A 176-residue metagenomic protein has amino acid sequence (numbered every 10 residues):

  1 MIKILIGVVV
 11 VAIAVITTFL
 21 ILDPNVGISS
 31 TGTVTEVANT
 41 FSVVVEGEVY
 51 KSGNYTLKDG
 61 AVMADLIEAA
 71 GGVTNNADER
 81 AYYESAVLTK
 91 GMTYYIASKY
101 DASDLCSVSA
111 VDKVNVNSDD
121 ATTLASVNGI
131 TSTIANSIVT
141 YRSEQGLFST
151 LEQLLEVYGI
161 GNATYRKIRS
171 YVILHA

Functional and structural regions predicted by a protein language model:
M1-T122, L174-A176: N-terminal, intrinsically disordered low-complexity tails/presequences enriched in Lys/Ser/Pro and small residues
V62-L66, D120-T123, I134, T150 (+2 more regions): Stable alpha-helical elements in mature extracytoplasmic
D65-E68, L124-V127, S137-V139, L154: Short alpha-helical segments in extracytoplasmic peptidoglycan/chitin-binding modules and envelope-associated proteins
V114, A125-N128, Y158: Helix-turn-helix-type domain boundary/helix-start signal
S126-T131, A176: Extracytoplasmic low-complexity/disordered linkers and repeat tracts associated with LysM-containing
T131-S132, G161: Small-residue hinge/turn detector
S137-A176: Accessory alpha-helical DNA-binding modules that contact the DNA backbone or grooves
